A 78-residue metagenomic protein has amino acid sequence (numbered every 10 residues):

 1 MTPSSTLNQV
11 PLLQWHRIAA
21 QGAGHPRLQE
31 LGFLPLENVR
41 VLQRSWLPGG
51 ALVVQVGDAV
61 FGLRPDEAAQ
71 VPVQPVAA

Functional and structural regions predicted by a protein language model:
M1-A78: Compact, glycine-rich, soluble single-domain proteins
